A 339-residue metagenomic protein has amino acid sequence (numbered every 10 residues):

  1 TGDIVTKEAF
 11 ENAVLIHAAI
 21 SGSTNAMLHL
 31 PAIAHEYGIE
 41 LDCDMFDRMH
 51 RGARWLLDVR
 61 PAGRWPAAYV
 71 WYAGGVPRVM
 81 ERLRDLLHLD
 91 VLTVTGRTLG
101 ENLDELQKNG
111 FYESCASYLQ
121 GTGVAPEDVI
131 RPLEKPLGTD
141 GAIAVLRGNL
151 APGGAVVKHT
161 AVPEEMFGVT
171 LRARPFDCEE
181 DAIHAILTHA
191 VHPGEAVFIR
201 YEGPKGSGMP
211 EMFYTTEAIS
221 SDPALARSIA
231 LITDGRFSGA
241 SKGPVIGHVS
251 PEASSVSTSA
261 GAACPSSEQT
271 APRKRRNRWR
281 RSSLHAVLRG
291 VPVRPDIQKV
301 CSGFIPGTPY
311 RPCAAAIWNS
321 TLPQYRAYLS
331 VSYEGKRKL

Functional and structural regions predicted by a protein language model:
T1-K336: Catalytic or ion-coupling anion/metal-binding cores of large enzyme and transporter domains
